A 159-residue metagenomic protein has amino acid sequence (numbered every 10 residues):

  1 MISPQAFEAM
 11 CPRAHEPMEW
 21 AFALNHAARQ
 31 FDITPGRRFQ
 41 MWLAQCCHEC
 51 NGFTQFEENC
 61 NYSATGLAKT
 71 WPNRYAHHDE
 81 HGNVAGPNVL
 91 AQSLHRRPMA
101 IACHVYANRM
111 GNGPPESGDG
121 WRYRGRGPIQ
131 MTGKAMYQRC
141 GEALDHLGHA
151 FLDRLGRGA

Functional and structural regions predicted by a protein language model:
I2-E19, A23, C47-A159: Peptidoglycan-targeting cell-wall enzymes and recognition modules
Q30-G36, G120: Surface-exposed acidic, glycine-flexible loop patches that form ligand/cofactor-binding and adhesion interfaces
P35-A44: Alpha-helical scaffolds flanking conserved acidic
